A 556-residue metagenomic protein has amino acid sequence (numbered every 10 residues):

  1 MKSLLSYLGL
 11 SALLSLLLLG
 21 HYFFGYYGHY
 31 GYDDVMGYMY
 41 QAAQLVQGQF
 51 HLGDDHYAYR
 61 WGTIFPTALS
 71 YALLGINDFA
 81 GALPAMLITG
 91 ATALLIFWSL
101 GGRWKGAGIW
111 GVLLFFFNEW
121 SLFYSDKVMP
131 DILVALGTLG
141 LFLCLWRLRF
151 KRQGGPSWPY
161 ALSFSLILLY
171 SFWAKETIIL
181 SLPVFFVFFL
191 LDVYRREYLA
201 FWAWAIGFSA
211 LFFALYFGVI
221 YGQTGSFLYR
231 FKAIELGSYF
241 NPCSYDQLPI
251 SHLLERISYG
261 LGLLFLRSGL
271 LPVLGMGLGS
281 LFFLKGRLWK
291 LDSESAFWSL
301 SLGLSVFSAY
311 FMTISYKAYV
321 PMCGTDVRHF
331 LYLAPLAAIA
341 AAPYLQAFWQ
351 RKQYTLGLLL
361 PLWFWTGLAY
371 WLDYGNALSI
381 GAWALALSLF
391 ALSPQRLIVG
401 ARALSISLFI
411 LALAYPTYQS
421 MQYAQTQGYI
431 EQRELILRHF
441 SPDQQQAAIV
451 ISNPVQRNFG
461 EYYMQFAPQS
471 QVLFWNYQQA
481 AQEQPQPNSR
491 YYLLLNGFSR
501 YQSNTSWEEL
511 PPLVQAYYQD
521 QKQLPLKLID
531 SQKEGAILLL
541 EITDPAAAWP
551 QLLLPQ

Functional and structural regions predicted by a protein language model:
G20, A200-F282, S305-M312: Membrane-lumen/periplasm interface segments of specific transmembrane helices in polyprenyl phosphate-linked
Y26-Q41, D54-P66, I76-F79, Q223-F231 (+1 more regions): Extracytoplasmic catalytic/substrate-binding loops of multi-pass membrane glycan-assembly enzymes
D33, H56-Y59, F123-L133: Short acidic/glycine- and proline-prone juxtamembrane loop motifs at membrane-interface regions of multi-pass membrane
Y57, W61-F65, L74-L94, Y124: Loop-to-helix entry region of an early transmembrane alpha helix in multi-pass inner-membrane enzymes
L83-R103, G140, C144, F283-L284: Transmembrane-helix motifs of polytopic, lipid-linked glycan transferases
L94, G262-V306, L336-A347, W383-S393: Hydrophobic, aromatic-rich transmembrane alpha-helices and their immediate juxtamembrane boundary segments
C144-R152, L180-F213, S280-D292: Perimembrane helix-loop-helix junctions
W365-F459: Membrane-embedded, lumen/periplasm-facing catalytic core of multi-pass transferases that use lipid-linked donors
